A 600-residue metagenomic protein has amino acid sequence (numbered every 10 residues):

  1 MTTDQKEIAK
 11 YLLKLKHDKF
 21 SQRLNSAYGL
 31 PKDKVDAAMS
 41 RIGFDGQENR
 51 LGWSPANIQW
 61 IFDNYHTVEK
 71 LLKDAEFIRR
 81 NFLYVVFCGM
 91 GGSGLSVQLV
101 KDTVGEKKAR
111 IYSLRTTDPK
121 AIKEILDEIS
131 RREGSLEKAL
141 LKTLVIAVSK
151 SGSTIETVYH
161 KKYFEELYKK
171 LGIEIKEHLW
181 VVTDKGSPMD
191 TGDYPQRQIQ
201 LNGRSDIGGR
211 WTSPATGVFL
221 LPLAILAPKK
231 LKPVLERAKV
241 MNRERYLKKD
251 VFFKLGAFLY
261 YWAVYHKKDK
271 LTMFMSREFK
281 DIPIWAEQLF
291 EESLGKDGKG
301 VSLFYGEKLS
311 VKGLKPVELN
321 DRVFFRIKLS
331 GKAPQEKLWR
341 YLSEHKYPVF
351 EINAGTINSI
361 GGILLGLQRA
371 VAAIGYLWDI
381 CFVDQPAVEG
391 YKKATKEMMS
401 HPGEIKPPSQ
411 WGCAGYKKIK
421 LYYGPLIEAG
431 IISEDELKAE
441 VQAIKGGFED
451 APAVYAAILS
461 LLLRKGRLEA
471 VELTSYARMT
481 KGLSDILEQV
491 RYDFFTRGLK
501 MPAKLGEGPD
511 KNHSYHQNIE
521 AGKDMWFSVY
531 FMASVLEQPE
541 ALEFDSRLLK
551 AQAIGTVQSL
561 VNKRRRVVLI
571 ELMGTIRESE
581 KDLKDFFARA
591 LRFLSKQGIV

Functional and structural regions predicted by a protein language model:
M1-E76, G361, R369, I374-L377 (+5 more regions): Extended, charge-enriched "interface" segments that sit outside catalytic cores
E76-Y246, S330-I352, E397: Glycine-rich phosphate-binding loops that contact phosphosugars or nucleotide phosphates
F87, V145-A147, V181, T272-M273 (+5 more regions): Structural beta-sheet core signal
I125, V181-Q198, I360-L364, Q385 (+3 more regions): Glycine-rich, charge-decorated loop segments at or immediately adjacent to ligand/cofactor-binding or catalytic sites
L167-V323, I374-K500, H513: Active-site phosphate/pyrophosphate-binding segments
V301-G361, R491-Y492, K504-G506, S528-L536 (+1 more regions): Helicase-primase coupling helices
E472-E507, Y515, A521, M525-F527 (+1 more regions): Extended C-terminal subregions enriched in glycine
V529, A533-Q538, L548-V568, A588-R589 (+1 more regions): C-terminal accessory domains/tails appended to large, multi-domain proteins
